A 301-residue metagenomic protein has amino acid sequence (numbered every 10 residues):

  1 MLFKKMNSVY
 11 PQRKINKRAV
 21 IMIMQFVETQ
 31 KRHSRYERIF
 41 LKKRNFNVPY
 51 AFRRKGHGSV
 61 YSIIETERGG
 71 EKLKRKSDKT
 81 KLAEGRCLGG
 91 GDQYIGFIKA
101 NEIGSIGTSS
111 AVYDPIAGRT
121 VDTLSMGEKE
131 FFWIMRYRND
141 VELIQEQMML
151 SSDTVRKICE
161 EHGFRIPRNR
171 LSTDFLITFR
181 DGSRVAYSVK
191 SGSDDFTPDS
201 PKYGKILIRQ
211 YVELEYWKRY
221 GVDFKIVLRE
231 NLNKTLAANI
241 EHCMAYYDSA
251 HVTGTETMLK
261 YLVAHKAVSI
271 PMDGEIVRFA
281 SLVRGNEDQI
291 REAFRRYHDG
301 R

Functional and structural regions predicted by a protein language model:
M1: Helix-turn-helix DNA-binding segment
N7-Y10, N16, V20-R301: Electrostatic, structured charged patches in enzyme active sites and in nucleic-acid/phosphate-binding
